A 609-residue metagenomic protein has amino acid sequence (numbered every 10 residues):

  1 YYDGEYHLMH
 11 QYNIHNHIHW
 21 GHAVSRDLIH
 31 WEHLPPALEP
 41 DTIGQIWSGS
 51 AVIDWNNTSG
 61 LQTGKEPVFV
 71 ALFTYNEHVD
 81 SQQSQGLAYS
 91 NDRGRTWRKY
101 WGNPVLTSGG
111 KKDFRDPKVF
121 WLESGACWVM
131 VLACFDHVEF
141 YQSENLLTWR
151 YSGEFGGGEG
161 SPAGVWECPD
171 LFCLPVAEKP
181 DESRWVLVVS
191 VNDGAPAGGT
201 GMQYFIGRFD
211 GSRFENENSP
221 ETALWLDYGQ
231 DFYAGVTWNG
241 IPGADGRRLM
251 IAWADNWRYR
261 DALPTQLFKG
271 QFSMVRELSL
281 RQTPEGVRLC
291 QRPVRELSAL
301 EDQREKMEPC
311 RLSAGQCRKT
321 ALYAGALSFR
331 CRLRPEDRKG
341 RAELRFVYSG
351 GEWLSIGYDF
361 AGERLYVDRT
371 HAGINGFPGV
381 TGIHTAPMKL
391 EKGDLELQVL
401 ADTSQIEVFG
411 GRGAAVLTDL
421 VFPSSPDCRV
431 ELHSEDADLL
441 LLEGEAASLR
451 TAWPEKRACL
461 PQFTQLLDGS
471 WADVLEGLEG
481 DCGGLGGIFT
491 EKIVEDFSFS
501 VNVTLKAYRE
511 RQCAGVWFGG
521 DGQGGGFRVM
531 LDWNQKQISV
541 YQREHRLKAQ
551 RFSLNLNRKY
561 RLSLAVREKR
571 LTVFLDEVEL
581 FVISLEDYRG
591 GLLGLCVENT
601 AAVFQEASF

Functional and structural regions predicted by a protein language model:
Y1-P117, W121-E167, C173-Y228, G243-R247 (+6 more regions): Beta-rich carbohydrate-recognition and catalytic domains
E217-M250, A254-F609: Extracellular glycan-recognition regions
